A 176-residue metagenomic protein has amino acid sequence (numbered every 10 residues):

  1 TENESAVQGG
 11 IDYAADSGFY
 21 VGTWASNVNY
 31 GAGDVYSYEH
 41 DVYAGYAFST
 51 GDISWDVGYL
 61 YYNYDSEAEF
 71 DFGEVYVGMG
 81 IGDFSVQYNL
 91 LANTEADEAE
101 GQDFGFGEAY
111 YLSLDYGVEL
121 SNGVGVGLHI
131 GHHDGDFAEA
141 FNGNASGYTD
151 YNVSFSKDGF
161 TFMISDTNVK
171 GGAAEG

Functional and structural regions predicted by a protein language model:
T1-G176: Outer-membrane beta-barrel proteins
